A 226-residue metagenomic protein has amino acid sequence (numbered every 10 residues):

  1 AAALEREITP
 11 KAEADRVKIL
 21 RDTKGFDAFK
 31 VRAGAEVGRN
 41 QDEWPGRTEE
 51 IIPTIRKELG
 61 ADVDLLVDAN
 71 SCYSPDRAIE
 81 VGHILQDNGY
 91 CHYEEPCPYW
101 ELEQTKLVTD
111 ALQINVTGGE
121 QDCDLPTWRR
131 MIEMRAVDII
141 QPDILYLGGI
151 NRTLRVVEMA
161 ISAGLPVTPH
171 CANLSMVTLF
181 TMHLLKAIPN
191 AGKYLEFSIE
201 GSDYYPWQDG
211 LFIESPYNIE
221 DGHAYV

Functional and structural regions predicted by a protein language model:
A1-L112: Metal-dependent enolase-superfamily TIM-barrel catalytic cores that perform enediolate-based chemistry
H83, G89, W100-D221: Shared catalytic-loop signature of beta/alpha-barrel
